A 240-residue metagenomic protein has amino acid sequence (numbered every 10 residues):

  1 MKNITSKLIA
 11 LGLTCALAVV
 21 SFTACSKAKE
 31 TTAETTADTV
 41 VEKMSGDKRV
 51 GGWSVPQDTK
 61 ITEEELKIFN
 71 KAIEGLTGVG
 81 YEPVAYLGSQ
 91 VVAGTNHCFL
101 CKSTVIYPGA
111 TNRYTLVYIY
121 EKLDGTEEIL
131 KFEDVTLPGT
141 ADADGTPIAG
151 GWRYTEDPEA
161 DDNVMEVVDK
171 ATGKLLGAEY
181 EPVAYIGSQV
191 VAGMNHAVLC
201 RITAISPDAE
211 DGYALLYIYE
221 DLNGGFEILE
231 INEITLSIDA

Functional and structural regions predicted by a protein language model:
K2, A16, E34-T35: Low-complexity, intrinsically disordered regions enriched in charged/polar residues
K2-G12: Bacterial N-terminal signal peptides that target proteins for export
G12-V19: Alpha-helical transmembrane segments
V20-A24: C-terminal motif of bacterial Sec signal peptides marking the signal peptidase cleavage site
S26-A240: N- and C-terminal low-complexity/disordered segments
